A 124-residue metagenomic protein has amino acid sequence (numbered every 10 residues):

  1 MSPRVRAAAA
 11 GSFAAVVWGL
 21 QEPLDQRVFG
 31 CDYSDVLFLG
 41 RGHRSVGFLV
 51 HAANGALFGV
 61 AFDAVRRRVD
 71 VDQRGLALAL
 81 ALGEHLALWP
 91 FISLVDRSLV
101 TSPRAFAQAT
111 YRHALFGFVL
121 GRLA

Functional and structural regions predicted by a protein language model:
M1-A124: Short amphipathic, positively biased membrane-proximal segments that drive organelle/inner-membrane targeting
